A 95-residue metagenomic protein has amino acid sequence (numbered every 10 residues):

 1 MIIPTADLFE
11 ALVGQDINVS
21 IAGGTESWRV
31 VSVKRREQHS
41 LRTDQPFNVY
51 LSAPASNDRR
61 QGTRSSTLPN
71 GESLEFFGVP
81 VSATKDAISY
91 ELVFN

Functional and structural regions predicted by a protein language model:
M1-V33: N-terminal trafficking/processing presequences and adjacent post-cleavage segments of proteins routed to secretion
I3-P4, L12-Q15, R36-H39, A55-R60 (+1 more regions): Contiguous interface-forming segments/domains that mediate binding rather than catalysis
P4-A6, G23, S27-R29, N48 (+2 more regions): Short linear regulatory motifs enriched in tryptophan with gly/pro/ser
S20-A22, V31, S52, P69 (+2 more regions): A structural detector for beta-sheet-dominated domains
W28-V31, E37-T43: Surface-exposed, interaction-prone regions used to assemble/regulate multi-protein complexes
K34-H39, S82-D86: Short, conserved beta-turn/loop elements at beta-strand boundaries and strand-helix junctions
H39-N70: Acidic, aromatic-enriched beta-alpha/helix-loop junctions
Q61-N95: Short, compact, well-ordered microdomains
